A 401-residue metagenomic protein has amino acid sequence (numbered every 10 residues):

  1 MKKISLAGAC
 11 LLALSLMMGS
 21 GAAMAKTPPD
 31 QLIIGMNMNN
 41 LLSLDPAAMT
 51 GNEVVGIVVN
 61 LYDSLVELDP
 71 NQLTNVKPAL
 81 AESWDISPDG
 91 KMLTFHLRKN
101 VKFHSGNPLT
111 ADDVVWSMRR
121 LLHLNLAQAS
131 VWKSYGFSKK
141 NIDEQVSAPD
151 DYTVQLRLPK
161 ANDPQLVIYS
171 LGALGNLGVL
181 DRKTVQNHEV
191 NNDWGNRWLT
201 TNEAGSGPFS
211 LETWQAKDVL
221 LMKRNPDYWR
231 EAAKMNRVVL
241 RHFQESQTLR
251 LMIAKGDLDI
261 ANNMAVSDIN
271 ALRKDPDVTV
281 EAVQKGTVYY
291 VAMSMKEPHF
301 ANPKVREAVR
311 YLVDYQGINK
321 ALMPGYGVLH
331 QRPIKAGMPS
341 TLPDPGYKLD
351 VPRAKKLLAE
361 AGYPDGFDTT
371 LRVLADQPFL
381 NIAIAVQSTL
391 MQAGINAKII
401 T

Functional and structural regions predicted by a protein language model:
G35-P88, R119, N202-S206: N-terminal lobe/hinge region of extracytoplasmic solute-binding protein
N39-V55, L80, N107, A161-G178 (+2 more regions): A structural "hinge/loop" feature
P70-N71, G172-A232, R237, P352 (+1 more regions): Gly/Pro-rich hinge or "lid" segments in bacterial periplasmic/extracellular proteins
E82-Q128, Q155-R157, Q165, M252 (+1 more regions): Aromatic- and charge-enriched surface segment that lines or borders ligand/interaction sites
H96, S134-N187: Surface-exposed binding/hinge segments that line and control ligand-binding clefts or catalytic entry sites
L166-Y169, K296, F300-G337, N381-I382: Periplasmic-binding protein-like
R197, N225-A271, Q387-S388, N396-K398: Ligand-site clamp/hinge motif
P324, V328-E360, P378-N381: Structural transition elements
